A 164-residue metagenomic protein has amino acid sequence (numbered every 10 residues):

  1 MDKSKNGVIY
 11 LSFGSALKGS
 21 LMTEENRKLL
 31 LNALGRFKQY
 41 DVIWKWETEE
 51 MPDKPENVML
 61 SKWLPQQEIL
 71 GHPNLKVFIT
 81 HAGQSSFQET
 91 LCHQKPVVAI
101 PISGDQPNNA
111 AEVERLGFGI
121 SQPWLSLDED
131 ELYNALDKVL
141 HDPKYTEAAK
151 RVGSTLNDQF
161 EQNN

Functional and structural regions predicted by a protein language model:
M1-N164: Catalytic core of nucleotide-sugar-dependent glycosyltransferases
